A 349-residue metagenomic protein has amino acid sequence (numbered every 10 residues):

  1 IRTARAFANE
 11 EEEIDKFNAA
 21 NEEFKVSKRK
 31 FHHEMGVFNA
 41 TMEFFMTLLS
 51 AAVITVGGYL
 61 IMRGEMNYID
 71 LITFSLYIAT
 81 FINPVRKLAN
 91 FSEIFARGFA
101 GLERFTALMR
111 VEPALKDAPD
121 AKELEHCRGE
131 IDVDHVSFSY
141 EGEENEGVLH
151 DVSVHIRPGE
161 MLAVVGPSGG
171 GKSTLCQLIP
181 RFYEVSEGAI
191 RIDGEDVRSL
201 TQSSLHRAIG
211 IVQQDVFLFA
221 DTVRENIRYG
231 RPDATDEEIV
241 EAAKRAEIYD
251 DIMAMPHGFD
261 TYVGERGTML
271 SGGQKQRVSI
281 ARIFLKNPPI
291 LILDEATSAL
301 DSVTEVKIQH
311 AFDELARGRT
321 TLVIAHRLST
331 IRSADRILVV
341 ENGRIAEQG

Functional and structural regions predicted by a protein language model:
I1-K16, R104-A121, S139-E143, I248-I252 (+1 more regions): Short intracellular "coupling" helices and adjacent cytoplasmic loop segments at the cytosolic face of multi-pass
T3, E23, K30, I54 (+14 more regions): The DHp (HisKA) dimerization/phosphotransfer helix of two-component histidine kinases, specifically the helical stretch
T3-A6, A19, V26, N83 (+10 more regions): Regular, well-ordered alpha-helical segments
R5-A51, N90, I94-R97, P113-A114 (+1 more regions): An intracellular "coupling" helix at the cytosolic face of ABC transporter transmembrane type-1 domains
R5-A6, Y59, R63, A299: Transmembrane helix-loop junction
R29, H33, M46-V53, R97 (+5 more regions): Residue-level signal for transmembrane alpha-helical positions in Major Facilitator Superfamily
H33-E103, L108-M109: Helix-loop-helix
D117-A118, L124-G349: ABC-type nucleotide-binding domain
